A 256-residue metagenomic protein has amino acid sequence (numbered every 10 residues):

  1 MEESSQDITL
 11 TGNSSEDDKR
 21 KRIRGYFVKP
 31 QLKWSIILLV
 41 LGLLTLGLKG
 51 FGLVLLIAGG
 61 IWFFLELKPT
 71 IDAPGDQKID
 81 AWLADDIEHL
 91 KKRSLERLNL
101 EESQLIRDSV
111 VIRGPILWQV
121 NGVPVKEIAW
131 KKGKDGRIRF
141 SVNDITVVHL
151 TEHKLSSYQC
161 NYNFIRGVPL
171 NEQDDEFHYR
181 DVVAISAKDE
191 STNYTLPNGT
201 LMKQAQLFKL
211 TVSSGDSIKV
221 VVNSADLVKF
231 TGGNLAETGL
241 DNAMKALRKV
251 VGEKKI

Functional and structural regions predicted by a protein language model:
E2-K29, L56-G136: N-terminal topogenic membrane-targeting module
K21, G25, I36, L44 (+4 more regions): Polar/charged alpha-helical tracts
Q31-I37, L41-A58: Hydrophobic alpha-helical transmembrane segments
L39-V40, E66-I71, D175: Aromatic-enriched hydrophobic runs in primary sequence
E101-R248, G252: Structured extramembrane domains adjacent to transmembrane segments
